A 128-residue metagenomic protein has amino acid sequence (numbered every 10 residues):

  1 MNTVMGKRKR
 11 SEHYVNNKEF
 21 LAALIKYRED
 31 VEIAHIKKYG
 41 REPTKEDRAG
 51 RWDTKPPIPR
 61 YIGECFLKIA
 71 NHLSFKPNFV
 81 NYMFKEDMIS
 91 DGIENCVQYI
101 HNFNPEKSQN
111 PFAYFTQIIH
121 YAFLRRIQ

Functional and structural regions predicted by a protein language model:
M1-D87: Extreme N-terminal regulatory/targeting segments of RNA polymerase sigma factors
E42-P43, N95-V97: Short hydrophobic/aromatic-rich motifs at helix boundaries and adjacent loops
H72, Y121-Q128: Arg/Lys-rich amphipathic alpha helix in sigma70-family domain 2
K76-K85, C96-I118: Short alpha-helix-to-loop micro-motif enriched in aromatics/charged/Gly
